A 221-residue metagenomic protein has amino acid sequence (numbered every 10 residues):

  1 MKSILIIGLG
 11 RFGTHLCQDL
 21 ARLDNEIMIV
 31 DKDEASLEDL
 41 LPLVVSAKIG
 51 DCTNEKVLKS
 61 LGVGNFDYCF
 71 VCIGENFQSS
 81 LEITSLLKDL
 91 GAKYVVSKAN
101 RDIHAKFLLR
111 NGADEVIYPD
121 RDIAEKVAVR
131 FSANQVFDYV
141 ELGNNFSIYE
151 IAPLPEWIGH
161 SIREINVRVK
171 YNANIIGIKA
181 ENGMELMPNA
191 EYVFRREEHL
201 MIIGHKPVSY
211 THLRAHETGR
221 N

Functional and structural regions predicted by a protein language model:
L9: Glycine-rich Rossmann-fold phosphate-binding loop(s) that bind the pyrophosphate of adenine dinucleotide cofactors
G13: N-terminal Rossmann-fold NAD(P) dinucleotide-binding loop
L20: Aromatic pocket-lining residues of Rossmann-like dinucleotide-binding sites
D31: Conserved acidic E/D residue at the C-terminus of a beta-strand in Rossmann-like folds
E38-V127, A152: Phosphate-bearing ligand-interacting subdomains that bind or position ATP/ADP/UDP/GDP/NAD(P) or nucleotide-linked
V116-N145, I158: Anionic-ligand binding region
H212-N221: Single conserved hydrophobic/aromatic residue that forms the stacking wall/gate of nucleotide- or nucleobase-binding
